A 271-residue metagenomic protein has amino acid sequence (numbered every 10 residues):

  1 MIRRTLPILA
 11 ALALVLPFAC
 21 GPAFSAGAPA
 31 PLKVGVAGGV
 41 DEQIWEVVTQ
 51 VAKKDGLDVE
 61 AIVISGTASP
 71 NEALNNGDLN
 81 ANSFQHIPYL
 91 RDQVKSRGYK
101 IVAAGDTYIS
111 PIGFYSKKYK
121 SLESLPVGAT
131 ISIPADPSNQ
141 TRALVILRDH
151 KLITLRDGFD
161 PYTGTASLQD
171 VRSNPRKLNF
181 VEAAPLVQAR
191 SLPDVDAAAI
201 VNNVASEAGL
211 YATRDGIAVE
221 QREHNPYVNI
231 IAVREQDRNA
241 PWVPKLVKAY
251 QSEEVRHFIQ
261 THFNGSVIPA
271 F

Functional and structural regions predicted by a protein language model:
A23-K33, A52-K53, L122-G128: Immediate post-signal peptide segment of exported/extracytoplasmic ligand-binding proteins
P31, G38-E60: Short, polar/charged alpha-helical segment
G39, S65-T67, G77, N82-R91 (+4 more regions): Beta->alpha turn/N-cap motifs
I62-E72, D160-R190: Short helix-initiation/N-cap motifs at beta->coil->alpha
D92-A104, K117-Y119, L192-D194, A199 (+1 more regions): Ligand-binding "clamshell"
A104-T154, R256: A conserved helix-loop-strand patch within extracytoplasmic ligand-binding domains of the periplasmic binding
D106-S116, A208-Q251, V267-F271: Periplasmic-binding protein-like
T141-R148, Y250-A270: Periplasmic-binding protein-like
